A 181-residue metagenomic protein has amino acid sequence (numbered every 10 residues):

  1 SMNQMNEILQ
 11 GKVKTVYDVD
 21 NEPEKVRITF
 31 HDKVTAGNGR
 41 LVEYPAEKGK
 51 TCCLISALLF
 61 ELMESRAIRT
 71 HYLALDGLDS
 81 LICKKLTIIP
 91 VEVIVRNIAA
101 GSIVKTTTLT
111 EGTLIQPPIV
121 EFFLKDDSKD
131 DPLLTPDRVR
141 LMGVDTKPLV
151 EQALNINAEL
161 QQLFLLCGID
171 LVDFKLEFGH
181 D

Functional and structural regions predicted by a protein language model:
S1-N6, C83, L160-C167: Short aromatic-glycine motifs in intrinsically disordered, low-complexity regions
N3-L124: Active-site loop/lid in soluble adenylation, ligation, and acyl-transfer enzymes
R40-K50, D127-Q152: Short histidine-centered catalytic/ligand-binding loop motif
A74-L78, F164-H180: A short glycine-rich, hydrophobically flanked beta-strand micro-motif that places a catalytic Asp/Glu for divalent metal
M142-V172: A long amphipathic alpha-helix within ATP-dependent nucleotide-binding catalytic cores
